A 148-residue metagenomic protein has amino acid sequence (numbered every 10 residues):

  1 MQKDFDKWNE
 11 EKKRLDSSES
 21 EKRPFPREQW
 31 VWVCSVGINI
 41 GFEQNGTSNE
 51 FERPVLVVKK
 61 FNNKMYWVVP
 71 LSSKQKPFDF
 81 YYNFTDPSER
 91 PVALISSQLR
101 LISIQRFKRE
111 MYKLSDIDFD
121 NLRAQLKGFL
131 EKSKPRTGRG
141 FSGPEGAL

Functional and structural regions predicted by a protein language model:
M1-E11, N83-L148: C-terminal terminal-subdomain/extension
L15-K22: Short alpha-helix capping/helix-loop boundary micro-motifs
F25-P26, S88: Extracellular/periplasmic catalytic domains that process cell-envelope and extracellular macromolecules
E28-V31: Loop/turn positions that initiate beta-strands
V33-C34, V57: Short hydrophobic-aromatic micro-motifs
V36, P70-L71, Q98: Residue-level recognition of conserved beta-strand positions in structured domain cores
G37-F42: Short, charged beta-turn/beta-strand-edge "cap" motif at the junction between a beta-strand and an adjacent loop
Q44-S88: Compact nucleic-acid interaction/catalytic patches
